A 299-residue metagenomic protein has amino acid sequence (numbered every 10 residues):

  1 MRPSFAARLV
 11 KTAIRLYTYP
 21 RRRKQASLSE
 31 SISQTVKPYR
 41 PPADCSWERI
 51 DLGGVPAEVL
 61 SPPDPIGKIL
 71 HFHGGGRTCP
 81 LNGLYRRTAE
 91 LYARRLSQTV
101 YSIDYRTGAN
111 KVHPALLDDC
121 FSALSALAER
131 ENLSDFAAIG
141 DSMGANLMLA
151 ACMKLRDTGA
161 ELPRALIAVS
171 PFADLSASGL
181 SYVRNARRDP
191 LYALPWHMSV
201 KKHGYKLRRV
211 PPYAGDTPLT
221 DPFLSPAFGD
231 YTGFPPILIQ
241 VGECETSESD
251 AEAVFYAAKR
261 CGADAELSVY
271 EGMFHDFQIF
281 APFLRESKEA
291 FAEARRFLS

Functional and structural regions predicted by a protein language model:
M1-S61, G204: A glycine/proline-hinged amphipathic helix-loop "lid/cap" segment that gates access to hydrophobic ligand pockets
G53-L60, D64-S299: Alpha/beta-hydrolase superfamily serine-hydrolase fold, recognizing
